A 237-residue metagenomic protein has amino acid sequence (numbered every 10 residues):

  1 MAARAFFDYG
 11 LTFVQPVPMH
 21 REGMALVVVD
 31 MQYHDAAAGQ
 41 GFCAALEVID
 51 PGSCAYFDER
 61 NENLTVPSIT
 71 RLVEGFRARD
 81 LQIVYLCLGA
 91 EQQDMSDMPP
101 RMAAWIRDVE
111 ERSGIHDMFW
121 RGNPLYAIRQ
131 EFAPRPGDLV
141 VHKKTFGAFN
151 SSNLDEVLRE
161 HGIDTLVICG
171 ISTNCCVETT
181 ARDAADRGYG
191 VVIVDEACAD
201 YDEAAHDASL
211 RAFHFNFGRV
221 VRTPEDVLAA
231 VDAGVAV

Functional and structural regions predicted by a protein language model:
M1-A25, H34-L46, R71-R79, E91 (+1 more regions): Active-site-adjacent betaalpha module
V27-V29: Short hydrophobic beta-strand that contains or immediately precedes a catalytic carboxylate
D35, G52-N61, L166-V167: Surface-exposed cleft-lining segments at the edges of enzyme active sites
A45-S53: Active-site gating loops and adjacent loop-to-helix segments of metal-dependent hydrolytic enzymes
Y56-N63, H116-W120: Short coil/turn segments at secondary-structure boundaries
D58-E91: Von Willebrand factor
